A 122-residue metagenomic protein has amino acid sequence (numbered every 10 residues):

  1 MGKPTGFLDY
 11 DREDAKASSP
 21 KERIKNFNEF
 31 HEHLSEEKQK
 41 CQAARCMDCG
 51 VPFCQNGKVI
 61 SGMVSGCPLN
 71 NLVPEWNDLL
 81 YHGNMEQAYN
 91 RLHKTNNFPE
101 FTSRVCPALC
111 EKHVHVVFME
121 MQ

Functional and structural regions predicted by a protein language model:
M1-Q122: Ferredoxin-type iron-sulfur electron-transfer modules and their immediate structural context
